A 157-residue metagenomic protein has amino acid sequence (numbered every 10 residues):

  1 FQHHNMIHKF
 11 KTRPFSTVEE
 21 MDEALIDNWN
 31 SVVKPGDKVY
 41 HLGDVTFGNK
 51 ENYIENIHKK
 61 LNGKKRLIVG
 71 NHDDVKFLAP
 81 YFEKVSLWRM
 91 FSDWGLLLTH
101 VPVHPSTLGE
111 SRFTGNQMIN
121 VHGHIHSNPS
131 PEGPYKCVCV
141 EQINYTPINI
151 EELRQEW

Functional and structural regions predicted by a protein language model:
F1-H4, N128: Short acidic, Gly/Ser-rich segments with clustered Asp/Glu that frequently serve as metal-coordination loops in enzyme
H3-M90: Core catalytic region of metal-dependent phosphoesterases/phosphodiesterases, especially metallo-beta-lactamase-like
P80-W157: Conserved beta-sheet core of the metallophosphoesterase superfamily
